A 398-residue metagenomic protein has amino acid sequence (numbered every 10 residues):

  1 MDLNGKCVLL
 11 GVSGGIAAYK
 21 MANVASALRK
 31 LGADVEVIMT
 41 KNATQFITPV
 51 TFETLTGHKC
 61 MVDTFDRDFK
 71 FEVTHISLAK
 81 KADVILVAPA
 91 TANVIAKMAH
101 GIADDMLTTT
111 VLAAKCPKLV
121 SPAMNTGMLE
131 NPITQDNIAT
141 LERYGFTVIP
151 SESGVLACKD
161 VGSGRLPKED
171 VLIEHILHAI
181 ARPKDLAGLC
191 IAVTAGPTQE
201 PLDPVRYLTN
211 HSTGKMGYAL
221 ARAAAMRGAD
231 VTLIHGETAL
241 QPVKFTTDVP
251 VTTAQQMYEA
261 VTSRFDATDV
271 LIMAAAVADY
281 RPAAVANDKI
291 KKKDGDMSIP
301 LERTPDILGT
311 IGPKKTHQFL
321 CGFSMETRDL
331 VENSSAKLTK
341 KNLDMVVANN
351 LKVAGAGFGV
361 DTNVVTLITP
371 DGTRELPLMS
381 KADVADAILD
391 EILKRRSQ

Functional and structural regions predicted by a protein language model:
M1-L119, N125-Q398: A cross-family phosphate/adenosyl-ligand binding-site feature
